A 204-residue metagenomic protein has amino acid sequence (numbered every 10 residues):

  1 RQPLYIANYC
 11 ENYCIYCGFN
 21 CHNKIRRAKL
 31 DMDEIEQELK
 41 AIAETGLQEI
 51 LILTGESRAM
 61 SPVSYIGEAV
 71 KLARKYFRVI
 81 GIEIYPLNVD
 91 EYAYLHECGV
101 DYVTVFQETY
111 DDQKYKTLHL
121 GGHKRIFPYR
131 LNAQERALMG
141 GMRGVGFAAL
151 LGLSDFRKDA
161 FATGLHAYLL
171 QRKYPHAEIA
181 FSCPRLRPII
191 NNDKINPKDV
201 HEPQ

Functional and structural regions predicted by a protein language model:
R1-E34: Canonical Radical SAM [4Fe-4S] cluster-binding loop centered on the CxxxCxxC motif and its immediate flanking residues
P3-Y5, G55-S57, E83-L87, E108-Y110 (+2 more regions): Active-site beta-loop-alpha junctions enriched in small/polar residues
C14, Q48-I50, P62-L150: Radical SAM/AdoMet-radical enzyme domain recognition
H22-K29, A59-S64, Y115-F127, D193-V200: Glycine-rich tight-turn/loop motif centered on a GG-T
M32-E34, V63-E68, F161-L165, D199-E202: Charged helix-capping and loop-helix junction motifs
Q37-S57: Short Fe-S-cluster ligation motifs
L39-K40, L87-G99, F161-P175: Short amphipathic alpha-helices and their capping/turn segments at secondary-structure boundaries
T54, P128-N192, E202-Q204: Conserved C-terminal portion of the radical SAM core fold that forms the substrate/S-adenosylmethionine-binding
